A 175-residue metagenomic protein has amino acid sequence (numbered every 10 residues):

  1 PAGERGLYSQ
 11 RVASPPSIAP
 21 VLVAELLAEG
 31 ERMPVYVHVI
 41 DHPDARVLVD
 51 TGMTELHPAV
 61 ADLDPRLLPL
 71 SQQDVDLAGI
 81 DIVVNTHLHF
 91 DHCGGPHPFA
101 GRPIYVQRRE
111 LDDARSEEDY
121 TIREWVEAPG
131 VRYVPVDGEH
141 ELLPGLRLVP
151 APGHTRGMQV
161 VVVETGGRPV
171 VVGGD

Functional and structural regions predicted by a protein language model:
P1-D64: Zn-dependent metallo-beta-lactamase
A2-Y8, L68-D81, P98, V106-P150: Metallo-beta-lactamase
P20-V23, V37-D41, V47, G138-G166 (+1 more regions): Core dinuclear metal-dependent hydrolase active-site scaffold
V49-D50, T86, V106-Q107, G153 (+1 more regions): Active-site flanking residues adjacent to catalytic metal/cofactor-binding acidic residues
M53, F90, E110: Short, glycine/acidic-enriched loop or turn micro-motifs at the edges of active sites
L67, G167-G174: Cap/insert and terminal regions of metallo-dependent hydrolase folds
I80-D91: Metallo-beta-lactamase
G94-A100: Metal-dependent catalytic neighborhoods of phosphoester/phosphodiester hydrolases
